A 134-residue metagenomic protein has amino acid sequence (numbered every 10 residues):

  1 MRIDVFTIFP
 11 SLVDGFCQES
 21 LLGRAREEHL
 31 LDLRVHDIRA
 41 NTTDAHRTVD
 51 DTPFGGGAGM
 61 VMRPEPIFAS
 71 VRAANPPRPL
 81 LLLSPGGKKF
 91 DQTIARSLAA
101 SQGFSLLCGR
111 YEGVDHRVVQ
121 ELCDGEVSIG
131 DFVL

Functional and structural regions predicted by a protein language model:
M1-A74: N-terminal nucleotide/polyanion-binding subdomain common to many enzyme families
D4-F6, R34-H36, P79-L81, F104-L106 (+1 more regions): Hydrophobic/aromatic beta-strand patches that form the interior of the parallel beta-sheet core in alpha/beta enzyme
I8, I38, L83-G86, C108-Y111 (+1 more regions): Fold-independent oxyanion-binding glycine-rich loops and adjacent beta-strand/coil segments at enzyme active sites
F16-S20, T93, R117: Generic recognition of short, well-ordered alpha-helical segments
S20-R24, R96-A100, E121: Short, solvent-exposed amphipathic alpha-helical segments in soluble enzyme and RNA/protein-processing domains
N41, G113-E126: Acidic-glycine-rich active-site phosphate/pyrophosphate-binding loop
V61-R110, H116: S-adenosyl-L-methionine/SAH cofactor-binding core of RNA-modifying enzymes
D124-L134: A contiguous pocket-lining binding segment that forms or flanks enzyme active sites
